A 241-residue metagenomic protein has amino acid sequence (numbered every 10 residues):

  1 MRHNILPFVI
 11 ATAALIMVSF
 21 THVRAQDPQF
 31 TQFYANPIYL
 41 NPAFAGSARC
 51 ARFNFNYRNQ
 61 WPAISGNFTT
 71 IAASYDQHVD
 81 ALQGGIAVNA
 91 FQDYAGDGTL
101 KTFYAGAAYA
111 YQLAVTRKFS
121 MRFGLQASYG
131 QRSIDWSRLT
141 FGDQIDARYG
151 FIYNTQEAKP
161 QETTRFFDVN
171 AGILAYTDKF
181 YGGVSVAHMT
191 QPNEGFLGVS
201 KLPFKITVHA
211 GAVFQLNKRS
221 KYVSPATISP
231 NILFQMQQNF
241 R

Functional and structural regions predicted by a protein language model:
M1-Q29: Bacterial Sec-dependent N-terminal signal peptides
Q26-R241: Subset of outer-membrane beta-barrel
